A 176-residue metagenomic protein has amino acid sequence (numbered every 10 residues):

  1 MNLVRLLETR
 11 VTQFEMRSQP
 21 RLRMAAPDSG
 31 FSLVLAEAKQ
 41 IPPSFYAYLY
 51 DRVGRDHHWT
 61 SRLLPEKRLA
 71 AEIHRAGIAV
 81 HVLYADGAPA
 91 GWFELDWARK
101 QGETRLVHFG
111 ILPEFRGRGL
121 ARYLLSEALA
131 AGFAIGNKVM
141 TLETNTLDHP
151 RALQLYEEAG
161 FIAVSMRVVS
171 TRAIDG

Functional and structural regions predicted by a protein language model:
M1-L35: Acyl-donor-binding surface of acyltransferase catalytic domains
A26-T60: Short amphipathic alpha-helix that is part of the acyltransferase structural core
L64-K67, R75-E103, H108-I111: A conserved beta-strand-loop-helix scaffold within acyl/acetyltransferase catalytic domains
A79, K138, I162: Short acidic/polar active-site loop segments enriched in Thr and Asp
L112-S126, I135, L147-R151: Conserved glycine-rich acetyl-CoA-binding loop
R116, L142-A152, V164, V169-D175: Conserved beta-strand-loop-alpha-helix junction that forms the acyl-donor binding cleft
G132-T144: Conserved GNAT acetyl-CoA-binding A-motif
F133, L155-M166: Conserved acetyl-CoA-binding loop of GNAT-fold acetyltransferases
